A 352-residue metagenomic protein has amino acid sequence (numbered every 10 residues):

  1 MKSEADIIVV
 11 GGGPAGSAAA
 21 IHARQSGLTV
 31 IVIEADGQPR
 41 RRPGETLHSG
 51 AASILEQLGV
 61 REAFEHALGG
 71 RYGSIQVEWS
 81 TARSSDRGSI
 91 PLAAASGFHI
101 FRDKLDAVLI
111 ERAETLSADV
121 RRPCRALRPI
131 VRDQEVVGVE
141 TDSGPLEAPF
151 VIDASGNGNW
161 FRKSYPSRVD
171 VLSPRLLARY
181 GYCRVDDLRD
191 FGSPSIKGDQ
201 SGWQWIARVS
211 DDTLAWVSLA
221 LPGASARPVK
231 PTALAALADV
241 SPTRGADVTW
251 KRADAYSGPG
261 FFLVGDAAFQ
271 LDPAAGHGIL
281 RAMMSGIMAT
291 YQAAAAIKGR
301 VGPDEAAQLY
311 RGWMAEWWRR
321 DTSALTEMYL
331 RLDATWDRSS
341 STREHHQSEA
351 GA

Functional and structural regions predicted by a protein language model:
K2-G13: Beta1/beta-strand and adjacent pyrophosphate-binding region of the FAD-binding site in flavoprotein oxidoreductases
G16-S17: N-terminal Rossmann-fold NAD(P) dinucleotide-binding loop
R24-P43: Glycine-rich FAD pyrophosphate-binding loop
R41-Q76: N-terminal FAD cofactor-binding segment of flavoenzymes
A67, P145, P222-K298, D304-Q308 (+1 more regions): FAD/FMN-dependent oxidoreductases across multiple families
P91-E111, S225-A226: Short beta-strand to alpha-helix junction loop
R112-L237: Predominantly flavin-linked oxidoreductase catalytic cores and closely associated redox partners
Y291-A352: C-terminal helical "tail/cap" subdomain of flavin- and related membrane-associated enzymes
